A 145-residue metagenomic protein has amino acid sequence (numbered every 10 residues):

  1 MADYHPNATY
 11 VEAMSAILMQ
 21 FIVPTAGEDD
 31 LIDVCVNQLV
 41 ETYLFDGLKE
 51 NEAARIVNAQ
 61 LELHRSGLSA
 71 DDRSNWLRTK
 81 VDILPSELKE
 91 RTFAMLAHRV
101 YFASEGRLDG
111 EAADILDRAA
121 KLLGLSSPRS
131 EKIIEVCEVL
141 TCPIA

Functional and structural regions predicted by a protein language model:
M1-A145: Small-residue-enriched hydrophobic alpha-helices in membranes
